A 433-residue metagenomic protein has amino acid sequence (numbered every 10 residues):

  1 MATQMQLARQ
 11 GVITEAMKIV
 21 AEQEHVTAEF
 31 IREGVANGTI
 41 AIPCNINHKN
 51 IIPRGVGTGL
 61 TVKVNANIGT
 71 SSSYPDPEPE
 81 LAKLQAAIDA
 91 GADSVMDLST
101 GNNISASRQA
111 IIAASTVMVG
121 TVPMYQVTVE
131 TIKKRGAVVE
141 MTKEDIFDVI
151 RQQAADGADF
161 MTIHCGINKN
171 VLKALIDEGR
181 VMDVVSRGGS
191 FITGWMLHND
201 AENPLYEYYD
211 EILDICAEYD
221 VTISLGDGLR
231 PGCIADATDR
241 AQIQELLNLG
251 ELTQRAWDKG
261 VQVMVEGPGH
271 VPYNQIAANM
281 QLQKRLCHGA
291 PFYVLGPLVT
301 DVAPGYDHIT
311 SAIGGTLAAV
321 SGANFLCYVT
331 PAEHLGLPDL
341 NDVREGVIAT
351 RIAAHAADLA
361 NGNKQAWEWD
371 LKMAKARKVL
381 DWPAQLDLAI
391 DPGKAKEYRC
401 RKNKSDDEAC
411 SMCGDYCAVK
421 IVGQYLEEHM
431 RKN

Functional and structural regions predicted by a protein language model:
M1-T3, N433: Basic/polar N-terminal segments that are highly enriched at the extreme N-terminus, encompassing both cleavable
T3-L7, V12-T300, Y306, A312-F325: Alpha/beta enzyme core
K173-L197, P231, A235-A237, L337-N433: Catalytic or ion-coupling anion/metal-binding cores of large enzyme and transporter domains
V302-S311, T316-N363: C-terminal catalytic subdomain
